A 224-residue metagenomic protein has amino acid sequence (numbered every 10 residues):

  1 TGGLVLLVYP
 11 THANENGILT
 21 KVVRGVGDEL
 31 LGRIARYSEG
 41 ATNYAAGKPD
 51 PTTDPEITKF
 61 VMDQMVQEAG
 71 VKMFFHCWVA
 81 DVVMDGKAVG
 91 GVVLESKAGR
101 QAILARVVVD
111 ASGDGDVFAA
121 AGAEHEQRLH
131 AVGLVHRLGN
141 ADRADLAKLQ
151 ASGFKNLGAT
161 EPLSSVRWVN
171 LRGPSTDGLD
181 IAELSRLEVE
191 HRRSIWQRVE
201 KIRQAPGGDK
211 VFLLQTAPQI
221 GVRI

Functional and structural regions predicted by a protein language model:
G3-D81, D85, H136: Conserved N-terminal/central alpha/beta ligand/cofactor-binding core
L4-V8, H12, T20-A35, A45 (+3 more regions): Flavin (FAD/FMN)-binding glycine-rich loop and adjacent Rossmann-like elements that form
I57, V66, A88, G113 (+1 more regions): Low-complexity, compositionally biased segments
F75, A88, G207-D209: Short, basic and Ser/Thr-rich N-terminal targeting/leader segments
A80, A88, P218-I220: Short, internal active-site loops enriched in acidic
G86-V92: Short, hydrophobic/aromatic-rich segments at coil-to-beta transitions
